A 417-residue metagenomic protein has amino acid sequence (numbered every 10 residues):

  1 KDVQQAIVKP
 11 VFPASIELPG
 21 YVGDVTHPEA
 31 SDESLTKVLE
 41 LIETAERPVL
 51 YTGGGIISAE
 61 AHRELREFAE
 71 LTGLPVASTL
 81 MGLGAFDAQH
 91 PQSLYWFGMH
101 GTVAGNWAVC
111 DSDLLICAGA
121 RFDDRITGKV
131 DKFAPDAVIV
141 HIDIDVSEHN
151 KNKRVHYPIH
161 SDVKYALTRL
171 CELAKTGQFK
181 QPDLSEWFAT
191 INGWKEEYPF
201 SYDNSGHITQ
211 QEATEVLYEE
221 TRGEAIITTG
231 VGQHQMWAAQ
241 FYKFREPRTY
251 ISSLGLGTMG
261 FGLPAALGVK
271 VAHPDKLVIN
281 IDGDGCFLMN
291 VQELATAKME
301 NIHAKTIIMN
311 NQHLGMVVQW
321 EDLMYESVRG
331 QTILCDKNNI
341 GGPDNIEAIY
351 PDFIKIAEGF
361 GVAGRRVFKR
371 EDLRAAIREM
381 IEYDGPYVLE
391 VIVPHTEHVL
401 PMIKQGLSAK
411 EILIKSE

Functional and structural regions predicted by a protein language model:
K1-T44, F200, I414: Conformationally flexible catalytic loops at phosphate/diphosphate-handling active centers
P10-G23, A85-A88, T190-S201, E246-T249 (+2 more regions): Gly-rich Lys/Arg/Thr-decorated short loops/hinges at beta-loop-alpha junctions or inter-strand turns that position
S34-P48, F68, V109-D111, V216-A225 (+2 more regions): Glycine-rich phosphate/diphosphate-binding loops that line cofactor/substrate pockets in enzymes
R66-G73, T127-V146, P247, P401-E417: A short, gly/pro- and small-residue-rich
G73-L80, V140-D143, A304-M309: Short internal beta-strands
G82-F188, I377: Glycine-rich, acidic loop regions that bind phosphate or pyrophosphate groups
H149-N152, P158-H160, K164-L170, W237-E417: Thiamine diphosphate
A189-K270: Active-site diphosphate/adenylate-binding microenvironment
